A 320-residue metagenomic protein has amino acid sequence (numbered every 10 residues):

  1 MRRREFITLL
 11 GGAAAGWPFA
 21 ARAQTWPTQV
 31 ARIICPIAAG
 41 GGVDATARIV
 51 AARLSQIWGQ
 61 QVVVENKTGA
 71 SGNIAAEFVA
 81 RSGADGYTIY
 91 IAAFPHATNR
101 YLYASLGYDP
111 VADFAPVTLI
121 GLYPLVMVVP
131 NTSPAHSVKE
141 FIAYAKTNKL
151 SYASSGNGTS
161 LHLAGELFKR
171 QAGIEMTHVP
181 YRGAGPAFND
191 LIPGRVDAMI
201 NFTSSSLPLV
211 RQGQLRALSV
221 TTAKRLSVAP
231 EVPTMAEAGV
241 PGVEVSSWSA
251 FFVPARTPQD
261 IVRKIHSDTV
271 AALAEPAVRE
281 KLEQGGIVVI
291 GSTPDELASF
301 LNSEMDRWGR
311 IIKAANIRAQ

Functional and structural regions predicted by a protein language model:
E5-A112, N148-K149, G173-F202, L209 (+2 more regions): N-terminal (or domain-start) structured segment
A23-Q24, D113-V117, A236-V243: Short beta-strand/turn micro-motifs at beta-sheet edges
T28-V30, Q171, R211, Q259-Q320: An extracytoplasmic/periplasmic, membrane-proximal ligand-sensing/linker region
G40, F94-P95, L125, P130-A135 (+5 more regions): Short coil/turn segments
R81-G86, Y101-P186, M235, W248-K281: Hinge/capping helix and adjacent helix->loop/strand transition within the periplasmic-binding protein
H96-S105, H162, L167-Q171, A198-V232: A ligand-binding cleft/hinge motif common to bilobed small-molecule-binding domains
L122, S206-A274, S303-D306: C-terminal lobe and pocket-closing loops of periplasmic/extracytoplasmic Venus-flytrap solute-binding proteins
